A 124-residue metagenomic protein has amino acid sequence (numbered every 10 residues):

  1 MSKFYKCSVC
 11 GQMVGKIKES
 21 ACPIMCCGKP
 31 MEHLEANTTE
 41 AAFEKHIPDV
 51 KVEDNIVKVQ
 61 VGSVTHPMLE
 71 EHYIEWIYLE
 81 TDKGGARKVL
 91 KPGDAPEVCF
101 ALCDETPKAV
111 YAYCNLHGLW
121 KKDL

Functional and structural regions predicted by a protein language model:
F4, P23, Y111: Residues immediately within or flanking Cys/His clusters that coordinate Zn2+ in small zinc-binding modules
C7-C10, C26, C114: Short cysteine-rich clusters marking metal-coordination/redox-active sites
K16-A21, L34-N37, K122-L124: Short Cys/His-rich "knuckle" micro-motifs
S20-P30: Cysteine-rich micro-motifs
V61-L69: Short amphipathic, basic-aromatic surface patches that mediate peripheral association with negatively charged
P96-F100: Short strand-edge motifs at loop-to-beta-strand transitions and within beta-strands of extracellular beta-rich domains
T106-L116: Short, aromatic- and glycine-rich surface loops/edge beta-strands on solvent-exposed regions
N115-D123: Short acidic/polar inter-strand loop motif in beta-rich domains
